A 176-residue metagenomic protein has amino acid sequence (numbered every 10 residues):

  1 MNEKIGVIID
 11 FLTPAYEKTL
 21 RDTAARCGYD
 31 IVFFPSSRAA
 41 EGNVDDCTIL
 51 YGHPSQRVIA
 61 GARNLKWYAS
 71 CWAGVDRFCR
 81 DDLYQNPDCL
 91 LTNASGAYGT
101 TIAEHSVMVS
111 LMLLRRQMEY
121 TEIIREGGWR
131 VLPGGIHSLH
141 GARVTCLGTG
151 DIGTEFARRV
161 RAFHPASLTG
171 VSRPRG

Functional and structural regions predicted by a protein language model:
M1-I49: N-terminal glycine-/charge-rich "phosphate-binding" loop or analogous flexible N-terminal tail
N2, D88, H140-R143: Phosphate-coordination loops involved in phosphoryl transfer and adenosine-cofactor binding
I9-D10, G52, W72, G148 (+1 more regions): Short beta-strand/turn micro-motifs composed of small residues that flank or help shape donor/cofactor-binding pockets
L12-P14, S36-A39, H53-R57, V171-G176: Short, polar loop motifs at secondary-structure junctions
D30-V32, L90, S167: Conserved beta-strand segments of alpha/beta enzyme cores
D46-E122, I136: Phosphate/diphosphate ligand-binding glycine-rich loop within oxidoreductases
I123-V131: A short, charged, Gly/Pro-tolerant segment at domain boundaries
G134-G176: Rossmann-like dinucleotide/phosphate-binding beta-alpha-beta segment
